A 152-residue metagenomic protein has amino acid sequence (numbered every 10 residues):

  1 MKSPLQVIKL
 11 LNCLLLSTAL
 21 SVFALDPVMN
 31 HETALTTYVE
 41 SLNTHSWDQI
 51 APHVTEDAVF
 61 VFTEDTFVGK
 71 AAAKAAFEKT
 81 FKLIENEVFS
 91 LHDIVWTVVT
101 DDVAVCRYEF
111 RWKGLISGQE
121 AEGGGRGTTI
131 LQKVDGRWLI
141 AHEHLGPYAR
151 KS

Functional and structural regions predicted by a protein language model:
M1-N12: Bacterial N-terminal signal peptides that target proteins for export
L11-E56, F60, S152: Short, low-complexity N-terminal intrinsically disordered segments enriched in polar/charged residues
T33-A34, W47-V99: A solvent-exposed, acidic/Ser-Thr-rich amphipathic alpha-helical stretch
I84, W112-E122, A149: Short, cysteine-centered beta-strand-loop-beta hairpins and adjacent loop/turn segments enriched in charged/polar
F89-L91, R107-E109, E122-G127: Short, surface-exposed coil-to-beta transition loops
W96-A104, L131-R137: A short, structured loop/turn motif at beta-sheet edges
D102-W112: A short hydrophobic beta-strand element
G124-K151: Short beta-strand edge/turn micro-motifs at domain boundaries
